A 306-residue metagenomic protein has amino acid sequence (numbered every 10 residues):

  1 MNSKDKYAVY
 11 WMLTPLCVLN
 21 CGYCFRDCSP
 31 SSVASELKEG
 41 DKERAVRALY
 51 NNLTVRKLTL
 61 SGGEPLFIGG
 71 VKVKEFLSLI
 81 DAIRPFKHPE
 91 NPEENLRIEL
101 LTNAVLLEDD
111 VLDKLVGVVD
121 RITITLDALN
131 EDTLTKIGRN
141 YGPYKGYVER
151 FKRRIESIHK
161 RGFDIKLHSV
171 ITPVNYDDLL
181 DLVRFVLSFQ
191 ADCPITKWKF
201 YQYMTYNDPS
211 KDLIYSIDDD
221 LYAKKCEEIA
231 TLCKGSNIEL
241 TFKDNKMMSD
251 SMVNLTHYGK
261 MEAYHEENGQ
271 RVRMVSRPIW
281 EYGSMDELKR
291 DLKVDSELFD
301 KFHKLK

Functional and structural regions predicted by a protein language model:
M1-K42: Canonical Radical SAM [4Fe-4S] cluster-binding loop centered on the CxxxCxxC motif and its immediate flanking residues
S3-D5, L16, N52, E93 (+1 more regions): A generic fold-level signal
K6, C21, V119, S249-S251: Short, well-ordered alpha-helix to beta-strand connector turns
N20, G62, T102, H257-Y258: Residue-level recognition of short loop/turn positions
R26-F200: Conserved glycine-rich "GG(E/T)P / GGGxP" loop and the immediately following alpha-helix in the radical SAM core
R44-A48, K225, D291: Generic alpha-helical secondary-structure signal
D132-L288, F302-L305: Radical SAM enzyme [4Fe-4S]-AdoMet core and its adjacent flexible, acidic and glycine-rich loops/tails across
V294-K306: Charged phosphate-binding loop/patch that engages nucleotide di/tri-phosphates or the phosphate backbone of nucleic
